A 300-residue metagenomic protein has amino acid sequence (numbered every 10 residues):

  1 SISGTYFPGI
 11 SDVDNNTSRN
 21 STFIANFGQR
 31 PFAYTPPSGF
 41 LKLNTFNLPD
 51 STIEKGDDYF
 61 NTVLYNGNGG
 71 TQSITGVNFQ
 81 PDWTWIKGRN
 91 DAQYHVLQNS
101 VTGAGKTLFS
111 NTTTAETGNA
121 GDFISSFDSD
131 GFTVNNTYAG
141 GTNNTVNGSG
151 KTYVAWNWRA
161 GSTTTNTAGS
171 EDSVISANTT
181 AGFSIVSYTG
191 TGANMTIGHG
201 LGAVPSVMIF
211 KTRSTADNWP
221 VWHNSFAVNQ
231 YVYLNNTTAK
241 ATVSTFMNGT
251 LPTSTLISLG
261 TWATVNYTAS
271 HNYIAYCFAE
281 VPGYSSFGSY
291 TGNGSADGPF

Functional and structural regions predicted by a protein language model:
I2-F300: Surface-exposed molecular-recognition determinants
